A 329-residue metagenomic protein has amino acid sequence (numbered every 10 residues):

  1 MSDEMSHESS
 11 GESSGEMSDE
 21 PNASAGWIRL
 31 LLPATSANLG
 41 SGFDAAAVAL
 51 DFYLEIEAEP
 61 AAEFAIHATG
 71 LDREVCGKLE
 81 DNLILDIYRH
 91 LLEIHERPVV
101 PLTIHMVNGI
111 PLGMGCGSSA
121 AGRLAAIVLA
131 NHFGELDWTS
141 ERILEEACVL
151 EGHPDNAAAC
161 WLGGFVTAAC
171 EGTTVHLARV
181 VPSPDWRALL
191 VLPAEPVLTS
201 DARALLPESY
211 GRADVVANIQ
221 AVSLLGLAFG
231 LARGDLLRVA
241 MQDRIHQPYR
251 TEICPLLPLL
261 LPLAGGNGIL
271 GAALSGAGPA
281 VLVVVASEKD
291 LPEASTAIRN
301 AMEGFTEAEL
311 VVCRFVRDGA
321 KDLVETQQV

Functional and structural regions predicted by a protein language model:
S2-E4, D19-M114, V128, H132 (+3 more regions): ATP-binding N-lobe of GHMP and related small-molecule kinases
P21-S24, N38, A47-L50, E96-P98 (+7 more regions): Solvent-exposed alpha-helices and their adjacent loops that cap or buttress functional pockets in soluble metabolic
F52, A62, G164, L192-V197 (+4 more regions): Glycine-rich beta-alpha junction loops
E59, C160-E171, V283-A286, L323: Short beta-strand-to-turn element immediately C-terminal to the catalytic PLP-Schiff-base lysine in fold type I
N82-I94, V222, L260-L263, I298: Short, well-ordered amphipathic alpha-helical segments that serve as non-catalytic structural scaffolds within diverse
P98-H176: Gly/Ser-rich oxyanion-binding loop with an adjacent helix/lid that shapes the negatively charged ligand pocket
L192-E252: Active-site rim beta-loop-alpha module in soluble metabolic enzymes
F229-V329: Glycine-rich, charge-dense phosphate/pyrophosphate-binding loop(s) and the adjacent flexible "lid"/catalytic subdomain
